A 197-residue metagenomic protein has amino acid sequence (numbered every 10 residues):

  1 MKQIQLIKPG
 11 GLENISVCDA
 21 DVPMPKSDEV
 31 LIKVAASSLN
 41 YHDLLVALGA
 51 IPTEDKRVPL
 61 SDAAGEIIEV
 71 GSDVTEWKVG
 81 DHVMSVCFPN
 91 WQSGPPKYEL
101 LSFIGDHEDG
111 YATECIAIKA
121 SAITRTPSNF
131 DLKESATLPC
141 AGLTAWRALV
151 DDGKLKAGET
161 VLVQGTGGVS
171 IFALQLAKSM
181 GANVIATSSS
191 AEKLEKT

Functional and structural regions predicted by a protein language model:
K2, E29-L31, T160: Residues that mark the start of a beta-strand
K2, S16, D21, K33 (+3 more regions): Residues located in well-ordered beta-strands
G10-I15, Y41-D43: Short N-terminal binding/cap micro-motifs at the start of the first secondary-structure element
V22-S37, A47-Q92, H107-G110, P127-F130: Glycine-rich beta-strand-centered segment in the early N-terminal region that forms part of a ligand/cofactor-binding
V83, K133-T197: Mid-domain Rossmann-like dinucleotide-binding core that forms the NAD(H)/NADP(H) cofactor-binding site
P95-D109, G181-A182: Short, compositionally biased
A117-R125: Structured surface patches comprising rigid loops and adjacent beta-strands/short helices at the edges of well-ordered
